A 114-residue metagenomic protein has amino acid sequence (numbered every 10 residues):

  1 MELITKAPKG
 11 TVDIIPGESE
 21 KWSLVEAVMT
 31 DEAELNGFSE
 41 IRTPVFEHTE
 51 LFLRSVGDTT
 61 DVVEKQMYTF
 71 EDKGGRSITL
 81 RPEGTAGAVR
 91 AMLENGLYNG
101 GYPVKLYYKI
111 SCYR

Functional and structural regions predicted by a protein language model:
M1-R114: TRNA-recognition modules of translation machinery and tRNA-sensing kinases, especially anticodon-binding
